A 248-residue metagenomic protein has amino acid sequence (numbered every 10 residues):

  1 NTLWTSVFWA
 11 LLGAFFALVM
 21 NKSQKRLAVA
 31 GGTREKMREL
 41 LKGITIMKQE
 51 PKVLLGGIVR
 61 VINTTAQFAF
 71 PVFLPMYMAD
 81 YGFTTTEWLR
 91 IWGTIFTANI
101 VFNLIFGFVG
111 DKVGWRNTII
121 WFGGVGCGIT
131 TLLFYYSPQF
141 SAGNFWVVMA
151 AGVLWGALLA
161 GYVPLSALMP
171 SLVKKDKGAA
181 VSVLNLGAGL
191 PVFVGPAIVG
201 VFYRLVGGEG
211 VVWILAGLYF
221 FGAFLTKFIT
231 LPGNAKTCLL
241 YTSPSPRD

Functional and structural regions predicted by a protein language model:
T2-L18, V212-K227: Symmetry-related core transmembrane helices of the 12-TM Major Facilitator Superfamily/SLC fold
Q24-G56, S243: Juxtamembrane intracellular "pre-TM" segments in multi-pass secondary transporters
V53-W92: Extracytoplasmic gate region of multi-pass secondary transporters
N103-W115: Helix-to-loop junctions at the C-terminal end of transmembrane segments in multipass secondary transporters
N117-P164: C-terminal transmembrane helical hairpin of 12-TM major facilitator-type secondary transporters
M169-G178: Paired intracellular helix-loop junctions of major facilitator superfamily
K177-R204: A late C-terminal transmembrane helix in Major Facilitator Superfamily
Y241-D248: Conserved small/polar residues in nucleotide/adenosyl-binding loops
